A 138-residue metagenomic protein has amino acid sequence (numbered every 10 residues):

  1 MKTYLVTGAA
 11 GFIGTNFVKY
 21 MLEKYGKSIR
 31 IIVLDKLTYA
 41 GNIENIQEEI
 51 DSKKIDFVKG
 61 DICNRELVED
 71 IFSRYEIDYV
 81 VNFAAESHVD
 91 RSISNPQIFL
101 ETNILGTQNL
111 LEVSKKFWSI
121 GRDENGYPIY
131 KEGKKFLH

Functional and structural regions predicted by a protein language model:
M1-H138: N-terminal Rossmann-like NAD(P)+-binding domain of SDR-like oxidoreductases, especially those catalyzing
